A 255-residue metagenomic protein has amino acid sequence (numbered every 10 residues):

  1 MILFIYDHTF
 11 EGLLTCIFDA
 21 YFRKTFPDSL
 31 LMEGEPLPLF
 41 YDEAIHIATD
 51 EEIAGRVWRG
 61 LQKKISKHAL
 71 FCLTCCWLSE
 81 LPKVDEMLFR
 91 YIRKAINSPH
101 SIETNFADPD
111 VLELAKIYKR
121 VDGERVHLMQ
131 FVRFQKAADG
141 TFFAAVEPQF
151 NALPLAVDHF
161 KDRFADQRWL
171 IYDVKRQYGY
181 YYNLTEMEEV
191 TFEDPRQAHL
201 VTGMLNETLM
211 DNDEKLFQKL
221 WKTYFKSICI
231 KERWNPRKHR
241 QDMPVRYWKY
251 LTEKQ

Functional and structural regions predicted by a protein language model:
M1-E51: N-terminal ordered "arm"
I2-T9, I45, P109, T141-A152 (+1 more regions): Conserved aromatic-histidine-acidic binding/catalytic patches
G12-R23, F89-N97, D158-D162, K219-K226: Short, hydrophobic/amphipathic alpha-helical patches that form generic packing surfaces within helical domains
L31-M129: Charged, alpha-helical interface segments at or near domain boundaries
E43-V57, N183-N212: Short, intrinsically disordered, low-complexity segments enriched in Ser/Thr and Pro
F71-C76, N105, V174, R233-R240: Short coil/turn segments at secondary-structure boundaries
S101-R196: Internal, well-folded beta-alpha domain core
R168, Y180, R196-Q255: Long, compositionally biased intrinsically disordered terminal regions
